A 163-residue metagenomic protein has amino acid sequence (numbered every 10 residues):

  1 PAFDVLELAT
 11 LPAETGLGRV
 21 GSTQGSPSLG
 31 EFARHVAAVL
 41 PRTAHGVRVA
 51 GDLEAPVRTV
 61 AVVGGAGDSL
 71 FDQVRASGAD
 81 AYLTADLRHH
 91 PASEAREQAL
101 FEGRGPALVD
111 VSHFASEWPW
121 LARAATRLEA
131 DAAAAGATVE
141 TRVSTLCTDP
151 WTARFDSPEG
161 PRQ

Functional and structural regions predicted by a protein language model:
P1-Q163: Hydrophobic structural segments
